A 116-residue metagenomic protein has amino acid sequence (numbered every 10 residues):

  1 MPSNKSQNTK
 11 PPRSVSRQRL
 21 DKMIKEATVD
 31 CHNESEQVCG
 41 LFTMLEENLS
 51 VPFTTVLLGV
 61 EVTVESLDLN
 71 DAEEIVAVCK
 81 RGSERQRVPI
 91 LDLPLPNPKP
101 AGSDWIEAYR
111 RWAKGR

Functional and structural regions predicted by a protein language model:
P2-P52: Mixed-charge, Lys/Arg-rich low-complexity intrinsically disordered regions
A27, D104-R116: Long, low-complexity intrinsically disordered regions
F53-L57: A short beta-strand micro-motif
V60-D68: Short beta-strand-centered aromatic/proline hotspots
E65, V78-K80: Beta-strand residues in well-ordered beta-sheet regions across diverse protein folds
D71-V78: Short aromatic-glycine-enriched beta-strand elements
E84-P94: A short macromolecule-binding patch
